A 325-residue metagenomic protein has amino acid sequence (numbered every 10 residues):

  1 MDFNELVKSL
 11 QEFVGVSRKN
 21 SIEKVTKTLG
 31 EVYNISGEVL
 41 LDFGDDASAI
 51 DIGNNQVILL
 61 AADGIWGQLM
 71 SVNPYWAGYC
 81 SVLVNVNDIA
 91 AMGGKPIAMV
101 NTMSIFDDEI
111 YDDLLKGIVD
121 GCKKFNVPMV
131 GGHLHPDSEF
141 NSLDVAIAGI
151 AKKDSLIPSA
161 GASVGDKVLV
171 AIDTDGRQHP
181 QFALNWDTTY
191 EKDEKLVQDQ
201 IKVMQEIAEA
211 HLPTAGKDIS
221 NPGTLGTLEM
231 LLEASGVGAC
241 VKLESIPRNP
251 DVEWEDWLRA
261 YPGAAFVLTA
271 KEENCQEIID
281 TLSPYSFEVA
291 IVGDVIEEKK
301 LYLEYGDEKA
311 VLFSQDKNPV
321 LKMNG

Functional and structural regions predicted by a protein language model:
M1-S9, F13, S17, S21 (+2 more regions): Acidic, Ser/Thr/Pro-rich beta/coil linker or hinge segments at domain junctions
S17-S21, A47-A62, A90: N-terminal glycine-rich anion-binding loops that anchor highly charged ligand groups
S21, F106, L196-G263: Active-site-proximal betaalpha loop/short-helix elements that scaffold phosphoryl/nucleotidyl transfer chemistry
V39-D42, H135, I219, V237-N249 (+1 more regions): Beta-strand->loop->alpha-helix junctions that form or flank phosphate-binding loops in nucleotide-handling enzymes
V57-I58, I65-G67, K95-Q181, C275 (+2 more regions): Glycine-rich anion-binding loops of enzyme active sites
N73-V100, D113-K124, Q200-E206, T224-M230: Small-aliphatic-rich amphipathic alpha-helix that forms the alpha element of a beta-alpha
P180-L196: Short, compositionally biased
T269-Q276: Helix N-cap motif at beta-to-alpha junctions
